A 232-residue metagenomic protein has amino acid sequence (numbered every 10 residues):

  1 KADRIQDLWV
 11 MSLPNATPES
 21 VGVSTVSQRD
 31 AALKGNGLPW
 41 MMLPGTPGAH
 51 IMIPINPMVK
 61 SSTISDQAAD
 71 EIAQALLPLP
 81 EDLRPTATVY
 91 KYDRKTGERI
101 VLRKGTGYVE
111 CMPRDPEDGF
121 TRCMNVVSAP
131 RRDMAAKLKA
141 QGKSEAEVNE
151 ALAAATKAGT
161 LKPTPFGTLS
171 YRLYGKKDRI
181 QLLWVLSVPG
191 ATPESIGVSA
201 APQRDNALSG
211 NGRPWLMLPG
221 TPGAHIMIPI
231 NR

Functional and structural regions predicted by a protein language model:
K1-R232: Primary mode marks residue(s) on the alpha4-beta5-alpha5 output face of response regulator receiver
